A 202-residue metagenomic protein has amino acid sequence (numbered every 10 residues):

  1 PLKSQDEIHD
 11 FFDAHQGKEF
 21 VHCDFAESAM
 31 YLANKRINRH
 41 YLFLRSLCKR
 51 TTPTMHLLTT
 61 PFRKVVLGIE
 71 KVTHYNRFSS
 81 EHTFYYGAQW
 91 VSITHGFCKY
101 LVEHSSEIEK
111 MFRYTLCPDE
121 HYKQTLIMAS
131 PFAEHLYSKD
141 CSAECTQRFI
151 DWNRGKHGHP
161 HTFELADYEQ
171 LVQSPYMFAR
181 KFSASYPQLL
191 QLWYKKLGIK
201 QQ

Functional and structural regions predicted by a protein language model:
P1-Q202: ER/Golgi luminal nucleotide-sugar-dependent glycosyltransferases, focusing on the catalytic module
